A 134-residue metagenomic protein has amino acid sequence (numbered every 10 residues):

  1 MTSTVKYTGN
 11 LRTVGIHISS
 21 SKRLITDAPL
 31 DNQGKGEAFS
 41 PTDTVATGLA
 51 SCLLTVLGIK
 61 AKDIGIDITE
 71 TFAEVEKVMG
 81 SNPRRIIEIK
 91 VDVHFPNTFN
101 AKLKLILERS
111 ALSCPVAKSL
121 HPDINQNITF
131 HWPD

Functional and structural regions predicted by a protein language model:
M1-T47, T55-D134: Extended beta-strand/beta-hairpin segments
